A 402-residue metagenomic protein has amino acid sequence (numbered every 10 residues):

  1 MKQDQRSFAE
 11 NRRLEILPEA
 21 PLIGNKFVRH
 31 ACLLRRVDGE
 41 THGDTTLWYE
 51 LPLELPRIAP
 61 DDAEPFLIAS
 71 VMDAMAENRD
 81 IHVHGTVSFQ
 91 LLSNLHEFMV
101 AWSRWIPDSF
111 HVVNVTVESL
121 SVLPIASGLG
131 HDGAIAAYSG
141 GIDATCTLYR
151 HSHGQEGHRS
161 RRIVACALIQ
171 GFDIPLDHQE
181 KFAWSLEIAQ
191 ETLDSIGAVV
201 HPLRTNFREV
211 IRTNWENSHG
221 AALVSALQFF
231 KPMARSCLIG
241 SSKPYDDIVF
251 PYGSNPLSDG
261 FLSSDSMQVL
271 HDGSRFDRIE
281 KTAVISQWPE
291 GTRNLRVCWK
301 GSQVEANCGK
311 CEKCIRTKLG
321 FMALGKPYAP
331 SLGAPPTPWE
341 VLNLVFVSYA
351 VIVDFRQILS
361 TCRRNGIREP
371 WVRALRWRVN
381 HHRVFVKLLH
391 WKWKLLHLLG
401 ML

Functional and structural regions predicted by a protein language model:
K2-R35, A69, E77-I81, V87-A137 (+1 more regions): Nucleotide-activated chemistry modules centered on ATP-dependent adenylation/adenylyltransferase
A20-A69, D73: N-terminal juxtadomain amphipathic helix that follows a signal peptide/anchor or precedes a small N-terminal auxiliary
